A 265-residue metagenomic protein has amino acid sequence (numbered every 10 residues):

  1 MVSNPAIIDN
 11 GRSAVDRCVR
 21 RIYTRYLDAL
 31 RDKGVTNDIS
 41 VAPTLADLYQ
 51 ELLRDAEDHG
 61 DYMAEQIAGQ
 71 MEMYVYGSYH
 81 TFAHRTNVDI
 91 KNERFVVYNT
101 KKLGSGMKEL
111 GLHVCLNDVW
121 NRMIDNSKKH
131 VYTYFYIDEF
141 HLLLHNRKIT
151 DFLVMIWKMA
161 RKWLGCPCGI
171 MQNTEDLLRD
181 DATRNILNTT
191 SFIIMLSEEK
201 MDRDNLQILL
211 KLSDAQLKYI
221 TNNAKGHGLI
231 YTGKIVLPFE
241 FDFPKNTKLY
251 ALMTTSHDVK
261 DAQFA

Functional and structural regions predicted by a protein language model:
M1-G165, L178-D181, Y219-N223, G228-K234: P-loop NTPase motor domains
M171-Q172: H-loop/switch region of ABC-family ATPase nucleotide-binding domains
L177-L187, F192-A265: C-terminal regions of RecA-like/P-loop NTPase motor modules
